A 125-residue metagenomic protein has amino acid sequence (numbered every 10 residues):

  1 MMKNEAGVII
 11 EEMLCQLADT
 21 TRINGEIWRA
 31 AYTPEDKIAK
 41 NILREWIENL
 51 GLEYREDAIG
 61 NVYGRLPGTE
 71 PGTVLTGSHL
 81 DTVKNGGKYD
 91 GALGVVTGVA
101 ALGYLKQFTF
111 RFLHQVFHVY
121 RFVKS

Functional and structural regions predicted by a protein language model:
M1-I27: N-terminal hydrophobic or amphipathic helices/low-complexity stretches enriched in small/hydrophobic/Pro/Gly
A6-M13, E35, A39-W46, A101: General structural feature for long, well-ordered alpha-helical segments within catalytic domains of soluble enzymes
I10, G68, L80, V123-S125: Short glycine-enriched loops at secondary-structure junctions
T21-L66: A non-catalytic alpha/beta surface segment that caps or lines the substrate-entry region of metallo-dependent hydrolase
L50, V62-D90, G98: Catalytic-core environment of secreted peptidases
Y54-A58, T76-S78, R121: General beta-strand structural signal in soluble alpha/beta enzymes
T76, G86-V123: Alpha-helical metal-binding/catalytic segments enriched in His/Glu/Asp
